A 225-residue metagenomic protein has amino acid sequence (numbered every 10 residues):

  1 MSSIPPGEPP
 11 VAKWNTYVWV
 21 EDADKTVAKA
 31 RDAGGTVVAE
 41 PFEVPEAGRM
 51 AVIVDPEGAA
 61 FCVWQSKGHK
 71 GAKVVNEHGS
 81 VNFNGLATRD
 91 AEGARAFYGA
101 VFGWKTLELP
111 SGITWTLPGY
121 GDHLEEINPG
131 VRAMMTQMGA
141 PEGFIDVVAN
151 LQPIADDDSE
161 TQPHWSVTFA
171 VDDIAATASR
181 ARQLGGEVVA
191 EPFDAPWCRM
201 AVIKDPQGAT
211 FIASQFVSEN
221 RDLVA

Functional and structural regions predicted by a protein language model:
M1-V11, I53-P56, A60-K67, K105-E160 (+1 more regions): Conserved short beta-strand elements that form part of the metal-binding/catalytic scaffold of enzyme active sites
K13-T16, W64-H123, H164-V167, S214-A225: N-terminal beta-strand motif that seeds the catalytic metal site of vicinal oxygen chelate
T16-E57, D90-E92, Q162-Q207: Vicinal oxygen chelate
D32, E40-G48, V52, T88-G143 (+2 more regions): Core segments of cupin and vicinal oxygen chelate
E46-G48, A60, K70-K73: Short, well-ordered, mixed-charge alpha-helical segments that flank or form enzyme active sites
